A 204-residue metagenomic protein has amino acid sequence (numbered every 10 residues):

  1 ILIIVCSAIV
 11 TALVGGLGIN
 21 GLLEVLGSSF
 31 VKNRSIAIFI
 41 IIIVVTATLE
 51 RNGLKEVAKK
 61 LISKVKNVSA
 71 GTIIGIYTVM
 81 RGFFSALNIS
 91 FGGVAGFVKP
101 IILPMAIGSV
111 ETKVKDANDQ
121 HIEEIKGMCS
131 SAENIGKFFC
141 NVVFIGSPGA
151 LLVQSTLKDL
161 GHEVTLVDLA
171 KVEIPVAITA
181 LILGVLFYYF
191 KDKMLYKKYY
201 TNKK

Functional and structural regions predicted by a protein language model:
I1, V5-L13, I42-A47, Y77-S85 (+2 more regions): Hydrophobic core segments of alpha-helical transmembrane domains in multi-pass membrane transport and ion-translocation
I1-L49, V57-L61, K203-K204: Hydrophobic transmembrane alpha-helices of multi-pass solute/ion transporters
R34-S35, A47-E56, A86-P100, F138-S147: Short helix-coil transition sites and intra-membrane helix breaks within transmembrane domains of multi-pass
V65-V110: Hydrophobic alpha-helical transmembrane segments of multi-pass integral membrane proteins, predominantly secondary
G71-A86, V114-F139, E163-I178: Alpha-helical transmembrane segments of multi-pass membrane proteins
V94, T156-K204: Juxtamembrane and boundary regions of transmembrane helices in multi-pass small-molecule transporters and channels
A95-Q120, S147-V167: Membrane-interfacial helix-loop connectors
I107-M128, D192-K204: Intrinsically disordered, low-complexity non-transmembrane regions of multi-pass membrane transporters
